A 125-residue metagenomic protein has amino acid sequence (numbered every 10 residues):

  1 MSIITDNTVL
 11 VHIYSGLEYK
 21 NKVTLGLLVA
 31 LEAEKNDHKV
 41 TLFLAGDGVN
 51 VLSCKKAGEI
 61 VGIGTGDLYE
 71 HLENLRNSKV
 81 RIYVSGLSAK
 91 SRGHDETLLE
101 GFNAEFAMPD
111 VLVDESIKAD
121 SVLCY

Functional and structural regions predicted by a protein language model:
M1-T5: Basic/polar N-terminal segments that are highly enriched at the extreme N-terminus, encompassing both cleavable
T8, K39-T41, R81: Residues at the starts of beta-strands that form the adenosine-phosphate
L10-T24, K56: Short, glycine-rich nucleotide/cofactor-binding loops
V23-H38, L42: Histidine-anchored nucleotide/phosphate-binding helix
G46-V49, S88-A89: Short beta-alpha junction loops
G48-G62: N-terminal beta-loop-helix "entrance" segment that forms/cooperates in small-molecule cofactor or anionic ligand
E59-G86: A glycine-rich helix N-cap at a beta->alpha junction
R92-K118, L123: C-terminal structural segments of small proteins and small subunits
